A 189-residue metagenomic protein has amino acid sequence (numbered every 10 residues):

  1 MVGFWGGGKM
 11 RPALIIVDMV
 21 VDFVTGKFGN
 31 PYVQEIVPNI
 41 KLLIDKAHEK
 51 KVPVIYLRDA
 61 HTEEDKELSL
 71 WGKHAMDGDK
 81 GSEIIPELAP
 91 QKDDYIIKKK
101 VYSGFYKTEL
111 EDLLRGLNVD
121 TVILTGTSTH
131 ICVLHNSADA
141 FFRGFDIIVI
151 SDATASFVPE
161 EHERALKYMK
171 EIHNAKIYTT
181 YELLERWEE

Functional and structural regions predicted by a protein language model:
F4-A13, L42-K50, K73-E189: Active-site-adjacent betaalpha module
A13-V20: Acidic-leg catalytic submotif of subtilisin-like serine proteases
V17, R58, S151: Active-site flanking residues adjacent to catalytic metal/cofactor-binding acidic residues
V21, T62, A155: Short, glycine/acidic-enriched loop or turn micro-motifs at the edges of active sites
D22-G26: Short acidic, Gly/Ser-rich segments with clustered Asp/Glu that frequently serve as metal-coordination loops in enzyme
K27-Q34, L70-A75: Short glycine-enriched, charge-decorated loop/helix-capping segments at active-site entrances that position
G29-A47, K51-A60: A short alpha/beta connector and helix-capping loop motif
D65-S69: Metal-dependent catalytic neighborhoods of phosphoester/phosphodiester hydrolases
